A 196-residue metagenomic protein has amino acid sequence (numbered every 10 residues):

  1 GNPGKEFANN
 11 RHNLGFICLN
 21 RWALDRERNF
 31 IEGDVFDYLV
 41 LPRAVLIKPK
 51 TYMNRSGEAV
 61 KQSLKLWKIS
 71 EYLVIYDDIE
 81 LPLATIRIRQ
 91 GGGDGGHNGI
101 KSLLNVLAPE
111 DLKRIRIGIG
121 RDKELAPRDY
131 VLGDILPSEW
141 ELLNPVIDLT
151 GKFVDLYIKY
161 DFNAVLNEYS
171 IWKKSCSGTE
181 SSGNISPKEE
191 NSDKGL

Functional and structural regions predicted by a protein language model:
N2-G91, K101-I115, D122-A126, E141-K188 (+1 more regions): Nucleotide and nucleotide-moiety/phosphate-recognizing core
R87-G93, V131-I135: Short glycine-enriched, charge-decorated loop/helix-capping segments at active-site entrances that position
G96-G99: Hydrophobic alpha-helical segments within soluble ligand-binding/sensing domains
